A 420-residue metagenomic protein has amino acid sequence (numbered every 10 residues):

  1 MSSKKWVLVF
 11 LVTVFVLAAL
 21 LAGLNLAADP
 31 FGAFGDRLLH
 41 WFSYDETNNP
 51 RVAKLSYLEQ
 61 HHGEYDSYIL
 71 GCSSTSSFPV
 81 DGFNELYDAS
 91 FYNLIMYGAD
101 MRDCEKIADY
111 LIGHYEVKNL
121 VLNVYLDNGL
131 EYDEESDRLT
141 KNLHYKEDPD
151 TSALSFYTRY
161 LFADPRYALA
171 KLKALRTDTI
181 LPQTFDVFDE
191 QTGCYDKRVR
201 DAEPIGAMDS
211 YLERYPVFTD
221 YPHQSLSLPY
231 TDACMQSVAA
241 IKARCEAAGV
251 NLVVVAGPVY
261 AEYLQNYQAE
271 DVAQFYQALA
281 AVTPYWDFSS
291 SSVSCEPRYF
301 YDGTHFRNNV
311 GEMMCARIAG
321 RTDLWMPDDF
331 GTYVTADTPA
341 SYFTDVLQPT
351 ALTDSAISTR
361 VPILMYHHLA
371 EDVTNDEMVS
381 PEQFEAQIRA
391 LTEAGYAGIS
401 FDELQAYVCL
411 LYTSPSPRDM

Functional and structural regions predicted by a protein language model:
L8-T13, P349-L411: Terminal accessory/targeting
F10-N25: Hydrophobic membrane-insertion alpha-helices, especially the h-region of bacterial N-terminal signal peptides
P30-N93, A99-Y110, A397, D402-V408: Membrane/wall-proximal cationic-aromatic binding patches
S74-S152: Membrane-embedded segments
V124, D133, D137-R244, Y333-T350: Secreted/periplasmic serine-hydrolase-like ester/acetyl group-modifying domain
Y211-F275, W286-S289: Flexible, glycine-rich surface segments
Q268-P349: C-terminal regions of proteins
Y412-D419: Conserved small/polar residues in nucleotide/adenosyl-binding loops
